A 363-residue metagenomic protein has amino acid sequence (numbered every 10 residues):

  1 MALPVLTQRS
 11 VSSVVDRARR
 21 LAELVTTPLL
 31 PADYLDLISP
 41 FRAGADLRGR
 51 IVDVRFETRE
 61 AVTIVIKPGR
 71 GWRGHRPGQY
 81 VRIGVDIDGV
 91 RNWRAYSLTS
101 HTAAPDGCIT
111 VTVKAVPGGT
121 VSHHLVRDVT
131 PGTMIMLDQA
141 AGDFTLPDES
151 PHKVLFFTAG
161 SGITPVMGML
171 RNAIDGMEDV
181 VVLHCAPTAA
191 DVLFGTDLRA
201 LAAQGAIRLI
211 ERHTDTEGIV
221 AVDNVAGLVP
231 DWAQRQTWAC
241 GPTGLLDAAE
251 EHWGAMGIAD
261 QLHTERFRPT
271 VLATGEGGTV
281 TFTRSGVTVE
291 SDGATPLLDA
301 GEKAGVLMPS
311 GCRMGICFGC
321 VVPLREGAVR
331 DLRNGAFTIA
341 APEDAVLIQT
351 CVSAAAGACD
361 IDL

Functional and structural regions predicted by a protein language model:
M1-A43, A356, D362: Iron-sulfur (Fe-S) cluster-binding modules
L3-R9, H123-G286, E290: FNR/FR-type flavoprotein reductase catalytic core
Y34-M134, D138, P151-K153, D179 (+2 more regions): Ferredoxin-reductase
P77-G78, L272-G278, I316-C317: A short, compositionally biased
P165, V306-R333, P342-G357: Local cysteine-cluster metal-coordination motifs and their immediate loop/turn environment, predominantly Fe-S cluster
D175-V181, G327-A336: Phosphate-handling active-site elements
D215, D292, S353-L363: Short flanking/linker segments adjacent to small metal-binding domains or redox-active Cys/His motifs
T279-A304, R325-N334: Short, charged low-complexity linear segments at domain edges
